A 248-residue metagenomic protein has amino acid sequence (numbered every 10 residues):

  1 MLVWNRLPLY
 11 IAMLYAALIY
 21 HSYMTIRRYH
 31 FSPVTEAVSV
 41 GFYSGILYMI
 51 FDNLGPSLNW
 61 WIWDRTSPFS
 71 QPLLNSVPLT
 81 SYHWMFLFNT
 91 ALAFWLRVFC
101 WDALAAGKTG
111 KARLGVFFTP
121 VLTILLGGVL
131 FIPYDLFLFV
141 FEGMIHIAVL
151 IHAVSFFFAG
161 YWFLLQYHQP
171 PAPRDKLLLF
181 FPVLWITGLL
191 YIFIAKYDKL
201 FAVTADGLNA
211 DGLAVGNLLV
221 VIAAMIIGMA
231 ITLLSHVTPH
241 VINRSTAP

Functional and structural regions predicted by a protein language model:
M1-P248: Aromatic-rich, lipid-facing transmembrane alpha helices and their immediate juxtamembrane interface loops in integral
